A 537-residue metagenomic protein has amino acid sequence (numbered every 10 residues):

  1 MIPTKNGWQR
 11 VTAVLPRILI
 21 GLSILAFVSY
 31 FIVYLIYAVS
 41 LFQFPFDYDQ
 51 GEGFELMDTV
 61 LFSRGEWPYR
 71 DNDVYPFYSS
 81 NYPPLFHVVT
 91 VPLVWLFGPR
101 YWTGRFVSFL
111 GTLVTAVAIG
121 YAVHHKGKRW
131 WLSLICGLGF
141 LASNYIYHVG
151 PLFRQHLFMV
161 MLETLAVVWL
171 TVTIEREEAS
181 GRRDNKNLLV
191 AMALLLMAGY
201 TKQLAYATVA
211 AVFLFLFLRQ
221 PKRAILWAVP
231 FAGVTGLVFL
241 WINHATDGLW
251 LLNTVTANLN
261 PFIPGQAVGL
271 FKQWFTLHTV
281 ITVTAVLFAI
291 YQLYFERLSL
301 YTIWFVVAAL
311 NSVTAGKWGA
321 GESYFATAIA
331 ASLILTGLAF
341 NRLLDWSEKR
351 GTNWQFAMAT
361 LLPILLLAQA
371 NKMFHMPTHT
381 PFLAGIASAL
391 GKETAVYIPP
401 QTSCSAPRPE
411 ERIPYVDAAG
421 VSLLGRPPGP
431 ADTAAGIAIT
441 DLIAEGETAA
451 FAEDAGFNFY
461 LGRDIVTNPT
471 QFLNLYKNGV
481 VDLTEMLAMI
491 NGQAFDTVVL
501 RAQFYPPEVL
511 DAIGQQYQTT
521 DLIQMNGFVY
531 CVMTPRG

Functional and structural regions predicted by a protein language model:
I2-R10, R182, A207-G233, P261 (+3 more regions): Perimembrane helix-loop-helix junctions
A26, F106-K128, L165: Transmembrane-helix motifs of polytopic, lipid-linked glycan transferases
V28, T115-V117, T276-L298, T302-A309 (+1 more regions): Hydrophobic, aromatic-rich transmembrane alpha-helices and their immediate juxtamembrane boundary segments
G53-Y78, L85: Extracytosolic helix-loop segments that constitute the early lumenal/periplasmic catalytic or substrate-binding loops
V117-S143, V160-M161, N185, L298-I303 (+1 more regions): Transmembrane-helix signature of polytopic, membrane-embedded enzymes that assemble or transfer cell-envelope glycans
L138, A142, F158-E177, N187-L195 (+1 more regions): Specific aromatic-rich, kink-prone transmembrane helix
W169, N187-Q203, V209-L216, G233 (+1 more regions): Membrane-interface alpha helices of multi-pass inner-membrane proteins
H244, P363-G537: Extracytoplasmic
